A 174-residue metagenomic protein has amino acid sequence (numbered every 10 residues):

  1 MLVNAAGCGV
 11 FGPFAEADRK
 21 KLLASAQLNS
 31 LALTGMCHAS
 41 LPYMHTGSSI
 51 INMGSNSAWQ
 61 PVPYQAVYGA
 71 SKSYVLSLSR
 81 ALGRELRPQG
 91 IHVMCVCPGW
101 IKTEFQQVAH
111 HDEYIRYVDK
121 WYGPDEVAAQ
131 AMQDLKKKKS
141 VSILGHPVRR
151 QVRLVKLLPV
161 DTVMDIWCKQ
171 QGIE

Functional and structural regions predicted by a protein language model:
A5-V10: Conserved NAD(P)H cofactor-binding loop of Rossmann-fold oxidoreductase domains
P13-F14, D18-A24: Substrate-binding pocket helix/loop in short-chain dehydrogenase/reductase
A15, V62-A66: Active-site loop immediately N-terminal to the catalytic Tyr-X3-Lys motif of short-chain dehydrogenase/reductase
C37, S71: Active-site helix of classical SDR
Y43-M44, Q60, A81-H92: Active-site-adjacent segment of SDR/Rossmann-fold oxidoreductases
S55: Residue(s) in the substrate-gating loop at a strand-loop-helix junction that position the organic substrate next
C95, I115-V152: C-terminal helical subdomain
